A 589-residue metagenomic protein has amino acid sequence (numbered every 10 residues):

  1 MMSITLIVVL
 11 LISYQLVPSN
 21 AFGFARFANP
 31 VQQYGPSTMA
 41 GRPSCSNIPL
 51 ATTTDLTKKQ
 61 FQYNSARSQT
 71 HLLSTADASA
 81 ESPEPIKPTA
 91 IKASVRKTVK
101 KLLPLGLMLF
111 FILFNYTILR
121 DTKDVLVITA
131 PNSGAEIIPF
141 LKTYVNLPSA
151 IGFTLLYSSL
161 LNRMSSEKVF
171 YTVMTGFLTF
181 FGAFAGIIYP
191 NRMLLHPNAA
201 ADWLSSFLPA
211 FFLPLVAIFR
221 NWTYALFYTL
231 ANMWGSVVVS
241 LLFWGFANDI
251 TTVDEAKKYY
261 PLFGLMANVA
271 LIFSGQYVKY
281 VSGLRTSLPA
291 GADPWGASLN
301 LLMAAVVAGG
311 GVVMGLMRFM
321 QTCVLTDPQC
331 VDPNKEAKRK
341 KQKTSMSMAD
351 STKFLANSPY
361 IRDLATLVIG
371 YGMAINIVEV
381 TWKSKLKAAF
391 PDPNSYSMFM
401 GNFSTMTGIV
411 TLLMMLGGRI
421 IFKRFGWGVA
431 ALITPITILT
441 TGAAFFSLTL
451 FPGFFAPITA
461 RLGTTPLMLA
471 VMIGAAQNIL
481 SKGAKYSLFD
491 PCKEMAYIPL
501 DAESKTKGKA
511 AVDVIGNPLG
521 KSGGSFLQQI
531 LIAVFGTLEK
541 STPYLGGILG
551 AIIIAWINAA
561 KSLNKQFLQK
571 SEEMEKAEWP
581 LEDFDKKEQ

Functional and structural regions predicted by a protein language model:
M1-T52: N-terminal chloroplast transit peptides
A25-P30, T75-L107, R163-K168, T175 (+7 more regions): Intracellular loop-helix junctions on the cytosolic face of multi-pass helical membrane proteins
K101-L156, S205, P209-F212, F219-L284 (+4 more regions): Substrate-agnostic recognition of the 12-TM MFS/MFS-like secondary transporter fold
P139-K142, F170-Y171, K257-P261, N300-M303 (+4 more regions): Hydrophobic/aromatic positions within or immediately flanking transmembrane alpha-helices of multi-pass small-molecule
N162-T179, P294-S298, K423-I436: Cytoplasmic membrane-interface "Motif A"-like loop-to-helix N-cap segments of 12-TM Major Facilitator Superfamily
M164-V169, T252, T286, S298 (+3 more regions): A helix-boundary/kink motif common to multi-pass secondary transporters, especially Major Facilitator Superfamily
F181, G310, P435, T441-G442 (+1 more regions): A generic transmembrane-helix signature of 12-TM secondary carrier transporters
A431-K485: C-terminal transmembrane helical hairpin of 12-TM major facilitator-type secondary transporters
